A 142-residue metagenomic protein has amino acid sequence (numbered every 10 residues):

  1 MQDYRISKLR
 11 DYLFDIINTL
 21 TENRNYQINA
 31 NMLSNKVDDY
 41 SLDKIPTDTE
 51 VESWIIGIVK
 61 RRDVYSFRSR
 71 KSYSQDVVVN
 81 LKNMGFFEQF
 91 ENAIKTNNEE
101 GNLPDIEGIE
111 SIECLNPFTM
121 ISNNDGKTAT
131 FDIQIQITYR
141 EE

Functional and structural regions predicted by a protein language model:
M1-S34, D48-E142: Charged, amphipathic alpha-helical segments and their flanking helix caps
V37-D48: Charged, often glycine-rich, active-site loop that binds/positions anionic groups
